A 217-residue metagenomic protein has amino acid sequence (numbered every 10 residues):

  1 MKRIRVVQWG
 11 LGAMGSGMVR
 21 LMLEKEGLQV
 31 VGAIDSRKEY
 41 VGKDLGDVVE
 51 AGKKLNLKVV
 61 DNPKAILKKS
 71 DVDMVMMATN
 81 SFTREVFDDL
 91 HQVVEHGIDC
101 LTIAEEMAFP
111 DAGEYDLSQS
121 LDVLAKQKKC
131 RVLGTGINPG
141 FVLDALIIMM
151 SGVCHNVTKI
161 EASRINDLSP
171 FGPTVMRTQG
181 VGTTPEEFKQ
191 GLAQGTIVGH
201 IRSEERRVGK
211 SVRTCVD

Functional and structural regions predicted by a protein language model:
M1-H96: N-terminal glycine-/serine-/threonine-rich beta1-alpha1-beta2 phosphate-ribose binding loop of Rossmann-like
R5, W9, A13, S151-K210: Active-site-lining helix/loop region of Rossmann-like oxidoreductase modules
S36, E105-A108, I137-N138, I165: Short, ordered loop/turn segments at secondary-structure junctions
S81, L90-E114: ADP-ribose/adenylate-binding Rossmann-like module
T102-I103, V132-T135, E161-A162: General beta-strand structural signal in soluble alpha/beta enzymes
E105-C130: Rossmann-fold NAD(P)-binding glycine/threonine-rich loop
F141-G152: Alpha-helical support elements that line or immediately flank enzyme active sites and cofactor-binding pockets
G209-D217: Short "domain-exit" segments at the C-terminal end of structured domains
